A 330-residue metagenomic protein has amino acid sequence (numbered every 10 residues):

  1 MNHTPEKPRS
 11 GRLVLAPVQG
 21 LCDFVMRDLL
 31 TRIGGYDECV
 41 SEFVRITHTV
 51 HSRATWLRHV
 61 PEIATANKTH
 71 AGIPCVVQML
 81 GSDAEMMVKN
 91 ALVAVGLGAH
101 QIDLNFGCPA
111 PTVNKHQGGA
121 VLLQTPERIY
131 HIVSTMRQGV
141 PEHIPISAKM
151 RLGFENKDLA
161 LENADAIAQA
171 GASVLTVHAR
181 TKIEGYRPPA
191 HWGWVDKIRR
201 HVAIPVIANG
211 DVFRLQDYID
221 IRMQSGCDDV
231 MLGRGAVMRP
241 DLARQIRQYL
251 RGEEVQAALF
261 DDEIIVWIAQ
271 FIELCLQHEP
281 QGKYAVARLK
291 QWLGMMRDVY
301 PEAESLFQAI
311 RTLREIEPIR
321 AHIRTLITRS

Functional and structural regions predicted by a protein language model:
M1-R9, L13-V14, Q19, V25 (+6 more regions): Alpha/beta catalytic cores of nucleotide-metabolism and tRNA/nucleoside-modifying enzymes
N2-T4, V18-V93: Glycine-rich, positively charged N-terminal anion/phosphate-binding segment
L13-A16, C39-S41, C75-M79, I102 (+4 more regions): Hydrophobic faces of well-ordered beta-strands that scaffold small-molecule active sites in alpha/beta enzyme cores
V18, C22, D83, P109 (+5 more regions): Gly/Ser/Thr-rich beta-alpha loop segments that engage phosphate groups in nucleotides
R32, V88-I102, F106-H116, E127-I204: Alpha/beta enzyme core
E42-I46, I102-P111, A179-T181, D211 (+1 more regions): Glycine-rich phosphate-binding active-site loops on the catalytic face of alpha/beta enzymes
A54-W56, Q117-L123: Short glycine-enriched, charge-decorated loop/helix-capping segments at active-site entrances that position
T125-I132, W267-I268, L289: Hydrophobic alpha-helical membrane-association signature
